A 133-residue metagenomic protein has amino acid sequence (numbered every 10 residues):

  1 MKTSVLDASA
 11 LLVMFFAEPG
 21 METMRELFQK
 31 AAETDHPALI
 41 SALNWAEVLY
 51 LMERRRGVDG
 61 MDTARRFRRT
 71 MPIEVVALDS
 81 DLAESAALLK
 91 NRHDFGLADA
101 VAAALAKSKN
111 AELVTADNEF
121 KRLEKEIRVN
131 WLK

Functional and structural regions predicted by a protein language model:
M1-I40, E53-R66, L132: Short, well-structured N-terminal submotif of metal-dependent ribonuclease cores
T3, A103-K133: Acidic, PIN/NYN-like endoribonuclease modules and their adjacent C-terminal/linker elements
L6-D7, I40-A42, D94-G96, D117 (+1 more regions): Histidine- and aromatic-rich ligand-binding microenvironments
L11-L12, W45, A83, F120-K121: A generic structural signal for short hydrophobic patches within well-formed alpha-helices
P19, L43-N44, L78-D81, V101 (+1 more regions): Short beta->alpha linker loops
E33-D35, T70-M71, K109, E126: Structured helix-beta-strand junction loops
E74-V114: Active-site neighborhoods of divalent-metal-dependent phosphate/nucleic-acid chemistry enzymes
